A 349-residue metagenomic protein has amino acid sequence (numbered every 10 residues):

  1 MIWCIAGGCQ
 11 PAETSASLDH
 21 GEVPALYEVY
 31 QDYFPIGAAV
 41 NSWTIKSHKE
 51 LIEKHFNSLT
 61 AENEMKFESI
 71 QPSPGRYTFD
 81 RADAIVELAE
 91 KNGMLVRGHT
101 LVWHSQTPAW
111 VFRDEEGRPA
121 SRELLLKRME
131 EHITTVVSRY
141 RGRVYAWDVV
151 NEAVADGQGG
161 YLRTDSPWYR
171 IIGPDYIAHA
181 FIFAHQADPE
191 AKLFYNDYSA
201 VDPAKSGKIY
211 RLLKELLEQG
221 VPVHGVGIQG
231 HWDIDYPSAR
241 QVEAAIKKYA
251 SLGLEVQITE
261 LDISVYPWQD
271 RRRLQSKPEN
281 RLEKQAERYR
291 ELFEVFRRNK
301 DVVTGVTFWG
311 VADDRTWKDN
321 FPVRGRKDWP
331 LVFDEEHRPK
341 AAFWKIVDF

Functional and structural regions predicted by a protein language model:
G8-C9: N-terminal Sec signal peptide cleavage junction
T14-S58, E62: Boundary/entry segment of secreted carbohydrate-active catalytic domains
L18-E28, Q71, A109, T135 (+7 more regions): Aromatic-rich peripheral "rim/lid" segments of glycoside hydrolase catalytic domains that contact and position glycan
Q31-G37, H55-N57, E90-V96, G142-A146 (+4 more regions): Loop/turn elements at helix/coil->beta-strand transitions in domains of secreted/extracellular proteins
A38-E50, F67-D80, V154-Q158, S199-K208 (+3 more regions): Acidic-and-aromatic substrate-binding clefts and catalytic sites of carbohydrate-active enzymes
V40-H55, A82, L126-V136, A204-L216 (+2 more regions): Short, acidic/polar
K54, S58-P72, R81-F194, Y198-A200 (+1 more regions): Substrate-binding cleft and catalytic face of glycoside hydrolase catalytic domains, especially the flexible beta-alpha
N57-N63, N151, A187-D197, Y210-Y236 (+1 more regions): Aromatic- and acid-rich polysaccharide-binding/catalytic face of secreted or lumenal carbohydrate-active enzymes
